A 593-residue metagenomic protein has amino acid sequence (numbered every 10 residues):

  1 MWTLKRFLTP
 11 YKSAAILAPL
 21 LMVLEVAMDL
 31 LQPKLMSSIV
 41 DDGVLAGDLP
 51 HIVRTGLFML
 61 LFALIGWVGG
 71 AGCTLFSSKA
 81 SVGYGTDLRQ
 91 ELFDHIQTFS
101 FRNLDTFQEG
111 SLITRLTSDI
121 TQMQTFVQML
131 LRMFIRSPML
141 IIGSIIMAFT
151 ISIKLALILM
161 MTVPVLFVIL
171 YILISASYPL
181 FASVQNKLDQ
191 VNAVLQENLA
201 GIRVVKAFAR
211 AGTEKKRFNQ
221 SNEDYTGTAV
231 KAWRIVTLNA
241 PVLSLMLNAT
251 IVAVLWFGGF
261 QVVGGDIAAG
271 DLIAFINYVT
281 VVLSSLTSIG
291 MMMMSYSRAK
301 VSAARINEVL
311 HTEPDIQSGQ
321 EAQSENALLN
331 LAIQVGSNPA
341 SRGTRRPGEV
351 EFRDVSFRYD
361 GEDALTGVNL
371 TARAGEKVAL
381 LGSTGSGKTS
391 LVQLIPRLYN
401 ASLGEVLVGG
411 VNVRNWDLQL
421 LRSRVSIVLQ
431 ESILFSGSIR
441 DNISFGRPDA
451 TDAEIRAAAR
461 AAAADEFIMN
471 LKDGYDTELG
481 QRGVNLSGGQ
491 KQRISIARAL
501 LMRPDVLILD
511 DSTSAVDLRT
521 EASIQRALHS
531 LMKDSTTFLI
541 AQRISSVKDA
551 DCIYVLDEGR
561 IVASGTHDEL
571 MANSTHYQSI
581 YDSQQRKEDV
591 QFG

Functional and structural regions predicted by a protein language model:
M1-L31, M36, V44-F58, C73-S77 (+11 more regions): Membrane-integrated ABC transporters
P10, A14-A27, M59, Q128-V184 (+1 more regions): Transmembrane helices of ABC transporter permease
P10-K12, T98-R102, S118-V127, L131 (+9 more regions): An intracellular "coupling" helix at the cytosolic face of ABC transporter transmembrane type-1 domains
V23-L31, L64-A71, M123-F126, L130-I142 (+6 more regions): Hydrophobic alpha-helical transmembrane bundles that constitute the permease/transmembrane domains of multi-pass
A46-G47, V82, Q90-T114, S118-I120 (+6 more regions): Short intracellular "coupling" helices and adjacent cytoplasmic loop segments at the cytosolic face of multi-pass
D48, M147-M161, K231-R305, V309-E313: Helix-loop-helix
A327-G593: ABC-type nucleotide-binding domain
